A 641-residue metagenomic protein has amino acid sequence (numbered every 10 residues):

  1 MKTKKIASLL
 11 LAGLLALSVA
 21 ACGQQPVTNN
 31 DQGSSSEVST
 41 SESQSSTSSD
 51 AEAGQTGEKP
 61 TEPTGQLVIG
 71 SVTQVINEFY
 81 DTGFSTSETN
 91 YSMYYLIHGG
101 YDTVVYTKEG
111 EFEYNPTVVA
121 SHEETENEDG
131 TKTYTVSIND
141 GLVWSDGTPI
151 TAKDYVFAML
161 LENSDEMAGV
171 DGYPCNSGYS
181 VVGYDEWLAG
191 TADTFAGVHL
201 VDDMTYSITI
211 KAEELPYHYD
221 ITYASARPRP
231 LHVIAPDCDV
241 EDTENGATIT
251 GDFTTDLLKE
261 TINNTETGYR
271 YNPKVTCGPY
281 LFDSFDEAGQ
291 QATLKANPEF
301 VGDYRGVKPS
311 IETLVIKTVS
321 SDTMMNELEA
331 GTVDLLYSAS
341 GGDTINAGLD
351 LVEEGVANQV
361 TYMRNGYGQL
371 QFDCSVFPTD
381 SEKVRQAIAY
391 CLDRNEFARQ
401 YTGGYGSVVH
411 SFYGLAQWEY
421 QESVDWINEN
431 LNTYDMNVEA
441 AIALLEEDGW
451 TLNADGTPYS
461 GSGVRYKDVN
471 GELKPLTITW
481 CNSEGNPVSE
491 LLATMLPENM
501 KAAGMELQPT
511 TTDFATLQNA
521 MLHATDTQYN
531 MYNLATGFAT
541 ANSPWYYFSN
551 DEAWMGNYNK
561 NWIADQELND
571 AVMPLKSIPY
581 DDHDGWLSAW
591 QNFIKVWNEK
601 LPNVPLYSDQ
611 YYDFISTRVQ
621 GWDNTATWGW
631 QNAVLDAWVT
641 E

Functional and structural regions predicted by a protein language model:
S18-A21: C-terminal motif of bacterial Sec signal peptides marking the signal peptidase cleavage site
G70-D129: N-terminal lobe/hinge region of extracytoplasmic solute-binding protein
K108-E109, E214, T222-G306, T313 (+2 more regions): Gly/Pro-rich hinge or "lid" segments in bacterial periplasmic/extracellular proteins
A120-C175, V201, S207, E327 (+2 more regions): Aromatic- and charge-enriched surface segment that lines or borders ligand/interaction sites
G172-D256: Surface-exposed binding/hinge segments that line and control ligand-binding clefts or catalytic entry sites
T267-Y271, E299-A347, E506: Ligand-site clamp/hinge motif
K295, D380-P497: Append "and occasionally in soluble cytosolic enzymes with long acidic Gly/Pro-rich linkers
C391-W426, V488-P497, L522-E641: Detector for C-terminal structural segments
